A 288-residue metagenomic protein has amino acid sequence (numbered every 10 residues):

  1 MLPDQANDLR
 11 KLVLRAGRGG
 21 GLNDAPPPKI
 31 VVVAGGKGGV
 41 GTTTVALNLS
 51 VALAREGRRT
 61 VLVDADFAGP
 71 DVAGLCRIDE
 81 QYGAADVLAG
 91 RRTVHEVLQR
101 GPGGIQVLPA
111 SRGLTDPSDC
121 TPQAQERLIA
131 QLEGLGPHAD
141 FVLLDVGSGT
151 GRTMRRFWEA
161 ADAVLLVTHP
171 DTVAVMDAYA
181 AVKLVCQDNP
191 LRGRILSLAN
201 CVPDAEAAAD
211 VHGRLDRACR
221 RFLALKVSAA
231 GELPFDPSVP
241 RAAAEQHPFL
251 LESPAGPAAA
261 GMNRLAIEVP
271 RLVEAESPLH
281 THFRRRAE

Functional and structural regions predicted by a protein language model:
M1, A244-E288: NTP-binding/hydrolysis catalytic cores, primarily Walker-type P-loop NTPases
M1-G39: Extreme N-terminal, non-catalytic leader segments that precede Walker-type/kinase nucleotide-binding cores
P26-A68: Walker A/P-loop phosphate-binding motif and the immediately C-terminal alpha-helix
G35, L62-P137, R241-P248: P-loop/Walker-type NTP enzyme "switch/lid" segment
Q81, R91, H95, Q125-I129 (+5 more regions): Amphipathic alpha-helical transducer elements in NTP-driven molecular machines
F141-G231: Conserved catalytic-core segment of NTP-binding enzymes
R221-L250, M262: Beta-strand-loop-alpha "switch" segments that mediate conformational coupling across diverse proteins
